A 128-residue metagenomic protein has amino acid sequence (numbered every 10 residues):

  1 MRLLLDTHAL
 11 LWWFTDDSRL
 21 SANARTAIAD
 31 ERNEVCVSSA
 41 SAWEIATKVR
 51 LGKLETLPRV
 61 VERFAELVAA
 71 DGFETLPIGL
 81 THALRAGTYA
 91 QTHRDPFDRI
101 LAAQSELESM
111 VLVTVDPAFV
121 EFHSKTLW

Functional and structural regions predicted by a protein language model:
M1-V37, L51-E66, E108, P117-E121: Short, well-structured N-terminal submotif of metal-dependent ribonuclease cores
A9, S41-A42, H82, L101 (+1 more regions): Alpha-helix capping/helix-boundary segments
I45: Phosphate/NTP-binding elements of NTP-utilizing enzymes
E55-A65, A69-V115: Active-site neighborhoods of divalent-metal-dependent phosphate/nucleic-acid chemistry enzymes
H123-W128: Active-site regions of enzymes building and remodeling cell-envelope glycoconjugates
